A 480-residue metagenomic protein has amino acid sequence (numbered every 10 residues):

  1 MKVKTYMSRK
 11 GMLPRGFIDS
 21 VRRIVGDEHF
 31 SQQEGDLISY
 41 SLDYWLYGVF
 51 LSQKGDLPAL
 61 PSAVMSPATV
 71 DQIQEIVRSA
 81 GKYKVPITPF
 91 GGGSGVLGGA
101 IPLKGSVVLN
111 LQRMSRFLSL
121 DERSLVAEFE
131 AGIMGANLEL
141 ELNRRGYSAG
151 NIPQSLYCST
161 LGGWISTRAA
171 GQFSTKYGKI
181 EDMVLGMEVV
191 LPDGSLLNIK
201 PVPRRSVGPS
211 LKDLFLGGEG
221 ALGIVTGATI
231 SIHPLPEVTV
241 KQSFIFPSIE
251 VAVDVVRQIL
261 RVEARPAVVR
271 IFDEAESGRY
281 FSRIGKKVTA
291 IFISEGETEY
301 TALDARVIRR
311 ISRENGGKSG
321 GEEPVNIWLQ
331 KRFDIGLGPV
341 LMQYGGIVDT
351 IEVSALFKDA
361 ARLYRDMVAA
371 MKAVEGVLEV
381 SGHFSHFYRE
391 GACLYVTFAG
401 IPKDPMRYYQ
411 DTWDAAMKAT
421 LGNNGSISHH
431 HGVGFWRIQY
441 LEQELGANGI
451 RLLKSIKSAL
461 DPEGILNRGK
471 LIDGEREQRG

Functional and structural regions predicted by a protein language model:
M1-R78, V96-L125, E274-Y280, V325-V348 (+3 more regions): N-terminal flexible segment immediately upstream of the FAD-binding catalytic core in FAD-dependent oxidoreductases
G26-D27, L421-V433, S458, P462-L466: Alpha-helix capping/hinge segments and adjacent helical runs
S31-F50, P234, V240, I245-A415 (+2 more regions): C-terminal substrate-recognition/cap domain of FAD-linked oxidoreductases
S115-R270, G480: FAD-binding subdomain of flavoenzyme oxidoreductases
S195, I438-G480: Activity-critical C-terminal alpha-helical subdomain
